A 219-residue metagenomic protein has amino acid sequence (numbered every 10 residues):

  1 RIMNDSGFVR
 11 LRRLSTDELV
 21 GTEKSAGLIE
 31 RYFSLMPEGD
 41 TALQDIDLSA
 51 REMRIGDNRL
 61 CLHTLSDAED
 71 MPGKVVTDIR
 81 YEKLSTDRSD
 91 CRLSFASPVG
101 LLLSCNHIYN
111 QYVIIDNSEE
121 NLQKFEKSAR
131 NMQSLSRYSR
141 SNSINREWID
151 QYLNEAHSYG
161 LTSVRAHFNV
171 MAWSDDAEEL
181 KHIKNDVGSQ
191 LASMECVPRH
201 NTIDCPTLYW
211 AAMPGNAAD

Functional and structural regions predicted by a protein language model:
R1-D219: Extended, folded cores of ATP/NTP-driven motor/assembly subunits in large transport and secretion machines
